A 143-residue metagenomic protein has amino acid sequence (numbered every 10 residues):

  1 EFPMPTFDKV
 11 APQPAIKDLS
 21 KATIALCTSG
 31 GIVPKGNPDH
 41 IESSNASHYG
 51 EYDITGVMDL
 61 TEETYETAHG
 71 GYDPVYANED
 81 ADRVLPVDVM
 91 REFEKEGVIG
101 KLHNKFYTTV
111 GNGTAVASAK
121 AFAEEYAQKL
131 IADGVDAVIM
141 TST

Functional and structural regions predicted by a protein language model:
E1-T143: Metallocofactor- and cofactor-centric catalytic cores in central/energy metabolism, strongly enriched
